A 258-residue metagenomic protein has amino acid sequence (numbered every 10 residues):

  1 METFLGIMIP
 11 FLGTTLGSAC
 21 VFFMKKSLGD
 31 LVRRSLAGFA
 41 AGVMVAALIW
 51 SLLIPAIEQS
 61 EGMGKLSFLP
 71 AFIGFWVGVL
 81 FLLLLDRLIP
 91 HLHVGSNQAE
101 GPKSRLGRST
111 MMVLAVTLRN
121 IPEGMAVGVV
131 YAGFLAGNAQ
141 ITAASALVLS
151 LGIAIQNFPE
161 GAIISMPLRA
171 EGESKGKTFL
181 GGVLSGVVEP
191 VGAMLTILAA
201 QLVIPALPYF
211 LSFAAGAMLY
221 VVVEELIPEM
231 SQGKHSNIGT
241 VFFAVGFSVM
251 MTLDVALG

Functional and structural regions predicted by a protein language model:
M1-G258: Intrinsically disordered, metal-sensing/regulatory segments
